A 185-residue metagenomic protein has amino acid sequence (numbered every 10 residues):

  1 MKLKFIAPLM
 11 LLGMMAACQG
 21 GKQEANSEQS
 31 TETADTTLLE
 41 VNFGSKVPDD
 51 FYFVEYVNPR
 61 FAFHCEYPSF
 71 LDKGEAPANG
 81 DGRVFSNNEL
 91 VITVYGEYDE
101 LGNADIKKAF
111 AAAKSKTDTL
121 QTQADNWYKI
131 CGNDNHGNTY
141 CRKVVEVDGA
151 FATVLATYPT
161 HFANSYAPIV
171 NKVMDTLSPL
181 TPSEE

Functional and structural regions predicted by a protein language model:
M1-F5: Positively charged n-region of N-terminal signal peptides that target proteins for export
M14-A17: C-terminal motif of bacterial Sec signal peptides marking the signal peptidase cleavage site
Q19-N42: Short, low-complexity, disordered segments immediately C-terminal to signal peptides in bacterial exported proteins
A34-V57, E185: Short, compositionally biased strand/turn segments that nucleate or flank brief secondary-structure elements
D35-T37, T119, T176: Coil residues (strongly favoring Ser/Thr
R60-A76: Proline-anchored loop/turn motifs at beta-strand termini and strand-loop-strand connectors
G74-P168: Conserved polar/disulfide-associated segments of primarily extracytoplasmic proteins
N171-E185: Short, low-complexity, Pro/Ser/Thr/Gly-rich segments in the mature regions of secreted, periplasmic
